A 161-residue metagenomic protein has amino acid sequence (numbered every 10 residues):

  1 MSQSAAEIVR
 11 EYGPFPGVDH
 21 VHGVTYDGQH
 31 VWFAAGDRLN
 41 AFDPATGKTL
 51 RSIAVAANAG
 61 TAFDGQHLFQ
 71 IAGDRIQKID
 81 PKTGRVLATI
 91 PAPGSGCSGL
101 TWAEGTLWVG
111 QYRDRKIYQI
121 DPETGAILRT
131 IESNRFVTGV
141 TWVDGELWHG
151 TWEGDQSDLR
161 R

Functional and structural regions predicted by a protein language model:
E11-D37, A59-G60: Beta-strand-rich domains and repeat architectures in extracellular enzymes and scaffolds, especially beta-propellers
Y12-G17, R51-A56, T89-G94, T130-N134: Surface loop/turn motifs at the tips and blade-to-blade linkers of beta-strand repeat domains
H20, A57, G96, R113 (+1 more regions): Beta-rich catalytic cores
G28-Q29, G65-Q66, E104-G105, D144-G145: Short coil/turn segments that connect the beta-strands within blades of beta-propeller domains
V31-D37, Q70-D74, V109-D114, H149-D155: Conserved beta-strand positions in repeat-built beta-propeller and related beta-rich domains
N40, Q77, Y118, D158-R160: WD40 beta-propeller blade core
D43-G47, D80-G84, D121-G125: Short loop/turn segments that connect beta-strands within beta-propeller blades
